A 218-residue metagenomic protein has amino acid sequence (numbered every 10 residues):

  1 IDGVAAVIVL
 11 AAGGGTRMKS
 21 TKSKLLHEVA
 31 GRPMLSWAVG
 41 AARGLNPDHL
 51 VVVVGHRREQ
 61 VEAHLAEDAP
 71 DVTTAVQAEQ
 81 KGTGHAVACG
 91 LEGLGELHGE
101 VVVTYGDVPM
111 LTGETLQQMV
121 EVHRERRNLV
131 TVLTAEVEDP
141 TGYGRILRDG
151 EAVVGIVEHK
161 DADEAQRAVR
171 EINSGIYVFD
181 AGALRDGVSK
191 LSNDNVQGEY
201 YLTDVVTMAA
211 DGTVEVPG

Functional and structural regions predicted by a protein language model:
I1-A6, R32-E125: Conserved N-terminal catalytic core of the sugar/cofactor nucleotidyltransferase
G3-V29, L45, D68: Glycine-rich N-terminal loop/short-helix segment of MobA-like nucleotidyltransferase
E28, M110, V178: Short aromatic/basic micro-patch
D68, G93, V122, A152 (+2 more regions): Catalytic, metal-anchored helix/loop core of enzyme active sites in primary metabolism
H98, A135-Q166: Rossmann-like NAD(P)H-binding beta-loop-alpha module
V108, R145, I176-Y177: A residue-level structural signature of the nucleotidyltransferase/glycosyltransferase Rossmann-like core
R126-E136: A short, conserved acidic/glycine-rich loop-to-beta-strand motif that forms the donor nucleotide-sugar/metal
V154-G218: Catalytic-core segments of class I nucleotidyltransferases/pyrophosphorylases that form NMP-activated intermediates
